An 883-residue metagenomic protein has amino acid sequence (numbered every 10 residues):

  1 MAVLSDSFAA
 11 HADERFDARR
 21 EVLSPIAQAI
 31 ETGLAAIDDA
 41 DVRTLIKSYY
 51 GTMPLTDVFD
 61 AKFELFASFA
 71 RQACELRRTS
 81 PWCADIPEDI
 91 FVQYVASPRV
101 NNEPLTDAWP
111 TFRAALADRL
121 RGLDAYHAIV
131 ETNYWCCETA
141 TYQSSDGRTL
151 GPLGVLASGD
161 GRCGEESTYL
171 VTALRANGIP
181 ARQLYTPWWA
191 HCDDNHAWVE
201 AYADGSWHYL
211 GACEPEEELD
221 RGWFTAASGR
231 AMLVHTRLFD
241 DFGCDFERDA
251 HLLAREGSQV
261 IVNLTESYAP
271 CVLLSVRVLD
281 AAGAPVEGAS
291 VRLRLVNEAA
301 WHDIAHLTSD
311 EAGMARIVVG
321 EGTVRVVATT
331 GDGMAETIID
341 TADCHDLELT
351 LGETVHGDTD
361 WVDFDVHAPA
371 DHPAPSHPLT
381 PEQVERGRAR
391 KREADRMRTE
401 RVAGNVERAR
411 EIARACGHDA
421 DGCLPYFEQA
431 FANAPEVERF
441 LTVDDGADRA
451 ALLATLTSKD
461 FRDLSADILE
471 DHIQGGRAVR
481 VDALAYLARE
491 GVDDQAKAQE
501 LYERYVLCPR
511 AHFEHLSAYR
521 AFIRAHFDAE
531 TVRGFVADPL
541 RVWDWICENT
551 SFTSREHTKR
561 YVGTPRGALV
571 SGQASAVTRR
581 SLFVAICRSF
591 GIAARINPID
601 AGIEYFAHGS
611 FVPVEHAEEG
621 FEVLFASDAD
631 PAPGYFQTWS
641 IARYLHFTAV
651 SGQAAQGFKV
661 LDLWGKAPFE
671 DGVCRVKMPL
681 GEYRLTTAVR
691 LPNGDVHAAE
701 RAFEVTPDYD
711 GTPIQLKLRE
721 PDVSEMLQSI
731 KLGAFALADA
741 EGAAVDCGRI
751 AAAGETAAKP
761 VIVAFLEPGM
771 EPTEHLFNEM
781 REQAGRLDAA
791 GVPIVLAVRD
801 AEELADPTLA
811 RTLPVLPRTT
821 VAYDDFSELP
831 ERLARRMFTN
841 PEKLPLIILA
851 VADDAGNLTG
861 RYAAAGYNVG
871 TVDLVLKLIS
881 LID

Functional and structural regions predicted by a protein language model:
A2, A114-D124, A128-Y134, Q143-L153 (+8 more regions): Hydrophobic/aromatic-rich core segments of domains that either
A2-S158, T380-S571, S581: Secondary-structure boundary elements
R255-S267, D340-P381, H697-F735: Extracellular beta-sheet/turn segments enriched in Thr/Pro/Gly and aliphatic residues
E311-V326, T330-G333, I339-A342, K666-N693 (+1 more regions): Short Pro-Gly-centered beta-turn/loop motif in secreted/extracellular proteins
I750-L776, M780, P793-L796: Short active-site neighborhood of thiol/selenol oxidoreductases, capturing the structured segment around
H775-P814: Structural microenvironment flanking redox-active thiols in thiol-disulfide oxidoreductases
L809-L846: Short, internal strand/loop/helix patches that form the active-site neighborhood or redox-interaction surface
K843-A863: A short, hydrophobic beta-strand/beta-hairpin element that forms part of a small beta-sheet core
